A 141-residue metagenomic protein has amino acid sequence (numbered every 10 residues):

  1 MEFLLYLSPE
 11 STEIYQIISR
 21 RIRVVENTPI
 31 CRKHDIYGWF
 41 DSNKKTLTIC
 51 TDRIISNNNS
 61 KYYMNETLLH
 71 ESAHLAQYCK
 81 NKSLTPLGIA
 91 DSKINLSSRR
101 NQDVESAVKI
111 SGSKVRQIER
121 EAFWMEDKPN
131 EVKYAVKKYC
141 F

Functional and structural regions predicted by a protein language model:
M1-R21: Zn2+-dependent metallopeptidase catalytic core
Q16-E26, I49-D52: Short, charged, low-hydrophobicity "junction" segments
R21-I36, N65, L84-T85, I89-I94: Non-catalytic architectural context of zinc metalloproteases
T28-N65, Y78-C79: Active-site scaffold of zinc-dependent metalloenzymes
S56-T67, I110-I118: Extracytoplasmic/periplasmic, Sec-exported soluble proteins
N65, L69, A73, F123-D127: Non-transmembrane alpha-helical segments in soluble domains of secreted/periplasmic/extracellular proteins
S72-I89: Catalytic Zn2+-binding segment of zinc metalloproteases
P86-F141: Metalloprotease/metallohydrolase-associated module, dominated by Zn2+-dependent proteases
